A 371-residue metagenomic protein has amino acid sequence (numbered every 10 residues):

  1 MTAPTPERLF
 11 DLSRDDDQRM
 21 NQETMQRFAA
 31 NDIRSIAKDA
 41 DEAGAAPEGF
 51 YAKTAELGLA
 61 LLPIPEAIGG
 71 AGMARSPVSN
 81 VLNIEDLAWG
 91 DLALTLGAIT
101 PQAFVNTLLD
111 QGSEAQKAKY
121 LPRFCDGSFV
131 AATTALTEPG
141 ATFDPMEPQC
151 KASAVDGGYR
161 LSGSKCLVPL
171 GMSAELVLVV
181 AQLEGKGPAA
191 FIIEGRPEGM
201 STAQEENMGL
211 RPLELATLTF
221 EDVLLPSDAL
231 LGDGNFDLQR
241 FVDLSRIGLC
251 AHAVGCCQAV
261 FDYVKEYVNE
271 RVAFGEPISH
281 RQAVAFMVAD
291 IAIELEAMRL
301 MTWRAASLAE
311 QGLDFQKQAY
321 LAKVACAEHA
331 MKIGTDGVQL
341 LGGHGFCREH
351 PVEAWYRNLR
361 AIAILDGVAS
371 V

Functional and structural regions predicted by a protein language model:
M1-G90, I99, Q111-Q116, D126-G127 (+3 more regions): Alpha-helical interface subdomain recognition
L94-Q102, T137: Active-site nucleophile and cofactor-binding loops and adjacent substrate-binding regions of central metabolic enzymes
L109-G112, S153, V179-Q182, I192-G195 (+1 more regions): Short beta-strand-to-turn element immediately C-terminal to the catalytic PLP-Schiff-base lysine in fold type I
F124-G127, T142-P145, S153-A154, P169-S173 (+3 more regions): Solvent-exposed alpha-helices and their adjacent loops that cap or buttress functional pockets in soluble metabolic
G127-T137: A short, Trp-centered hydrophobic/proline-enriched beta-strand micro-motif
F143, E147, V168, R196-S227 (+1 more regions): Flexible, small-/acidic-enriched active-site or ligand-binding loops
S162-A203: A short core secondary-structure module
A229-G232: Cytochrome P450 core scaffold surrounding the K-helix E-X-X-R motif and the conserved "meander" helix-loop region
